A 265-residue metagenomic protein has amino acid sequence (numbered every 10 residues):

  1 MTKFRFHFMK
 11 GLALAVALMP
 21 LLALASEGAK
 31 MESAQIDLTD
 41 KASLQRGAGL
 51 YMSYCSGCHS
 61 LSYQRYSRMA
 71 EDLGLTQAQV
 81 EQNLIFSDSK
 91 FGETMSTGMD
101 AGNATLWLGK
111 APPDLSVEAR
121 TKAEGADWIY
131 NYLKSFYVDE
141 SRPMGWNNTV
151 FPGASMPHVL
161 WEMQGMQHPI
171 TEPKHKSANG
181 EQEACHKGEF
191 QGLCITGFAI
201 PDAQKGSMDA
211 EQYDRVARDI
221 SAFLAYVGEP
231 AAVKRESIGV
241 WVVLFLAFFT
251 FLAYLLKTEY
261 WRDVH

Functional and structural regions predicted by a protein language model:
T2-V16: Bacterial N-terminal signal peptides that target proteins for export
P20-L22: N-terminal signal peptide c-region/cleavage motif recognized by signal peptidases
S26-G49, S60-E71, V80, G228-E236: Electrostatic cytochrome c docking/interface patches
A29-E32, I195-K205, Y226: Short glycine/proline-rich turn/loop motifs
Y51-S62, I220: The canonical Cys-X-X-Cys-His
G74-E183, F198-Y213: Electron-transfer interface patches adjacent to heme c in soluble/periplasmic c-type cytochromes and di-/multiheme
D202-G239: Short, aromatic-rich amphipathic segments at membrane interfaces that lie adjacent to a transmembrane helix or signal
R235-H265: Juxtamembrane interface at the cytosolic side of transmembrane helices
